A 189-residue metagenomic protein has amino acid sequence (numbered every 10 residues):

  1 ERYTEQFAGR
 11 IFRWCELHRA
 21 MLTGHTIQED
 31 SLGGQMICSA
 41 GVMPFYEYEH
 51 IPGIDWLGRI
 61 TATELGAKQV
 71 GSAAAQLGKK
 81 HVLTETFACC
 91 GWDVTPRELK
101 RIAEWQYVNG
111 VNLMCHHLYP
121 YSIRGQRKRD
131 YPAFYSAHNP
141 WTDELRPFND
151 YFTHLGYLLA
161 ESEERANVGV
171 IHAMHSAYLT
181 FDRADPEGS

Functional and structural regions predicted by a protein language model:
E1-S189: Carbohydrate-binding surfaces of carbohydrate-active enzymes
